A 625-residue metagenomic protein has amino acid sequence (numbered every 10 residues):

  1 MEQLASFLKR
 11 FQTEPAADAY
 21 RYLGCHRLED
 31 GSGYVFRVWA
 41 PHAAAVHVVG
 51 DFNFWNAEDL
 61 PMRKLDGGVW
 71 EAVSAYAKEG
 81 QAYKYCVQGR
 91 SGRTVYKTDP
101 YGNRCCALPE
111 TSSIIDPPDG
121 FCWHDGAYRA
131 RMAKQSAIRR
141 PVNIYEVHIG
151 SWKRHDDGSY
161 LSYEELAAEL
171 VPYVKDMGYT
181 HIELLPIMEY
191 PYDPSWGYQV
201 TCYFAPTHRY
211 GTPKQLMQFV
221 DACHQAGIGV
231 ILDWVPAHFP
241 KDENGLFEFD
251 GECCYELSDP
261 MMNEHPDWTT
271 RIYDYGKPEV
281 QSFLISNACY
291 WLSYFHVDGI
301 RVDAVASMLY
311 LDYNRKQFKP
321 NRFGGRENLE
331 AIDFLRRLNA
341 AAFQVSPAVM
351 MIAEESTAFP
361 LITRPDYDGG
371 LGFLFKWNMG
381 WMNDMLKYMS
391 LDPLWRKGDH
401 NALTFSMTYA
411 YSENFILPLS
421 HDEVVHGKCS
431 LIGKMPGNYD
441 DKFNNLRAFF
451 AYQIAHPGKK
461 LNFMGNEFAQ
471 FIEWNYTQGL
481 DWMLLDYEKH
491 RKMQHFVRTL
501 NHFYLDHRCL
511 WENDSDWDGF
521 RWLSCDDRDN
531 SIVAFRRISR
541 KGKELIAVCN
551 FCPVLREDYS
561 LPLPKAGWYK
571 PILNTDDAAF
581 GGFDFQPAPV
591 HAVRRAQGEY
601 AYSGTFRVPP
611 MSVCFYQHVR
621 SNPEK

Functional and structural regions predicted by a protein language model:
M1-V35, R63-E146, S151-G158, E165 (+1 more regions): The feature marks proteins involved in alpha-glucan
V38, Y85, V147, V174 (+12 more regions): Conserved, mostly hydrophobic/aromatic
W39-V46, P564-G567: Short proline/glycine-enriched turn/loop motifs at strand-loop junctions of beta-rich domains
F52-V69, D576-E599: Solvent-exposed beta-strand/loop surfaces of large extracellular or lumenal domains
E79-Y83, A588-K625: C-terminal beta-strand-rich structural cap/linker in extracellular carbohydrate-active enzymes
C106, G126-P141, H148-E327, F606: Substrate-binding/active-site clefts of carbohydrate-active enzymes
L108, H296-D298, Y313-Y476, L505-L561 (+2 more regions): Conserved alpha/beta catalytic core and glycan-binding cleft of carbohydrate-active enzymes
K489-L510: Catalytic cores of secreted or luminal carbohydrate-active enzymes
